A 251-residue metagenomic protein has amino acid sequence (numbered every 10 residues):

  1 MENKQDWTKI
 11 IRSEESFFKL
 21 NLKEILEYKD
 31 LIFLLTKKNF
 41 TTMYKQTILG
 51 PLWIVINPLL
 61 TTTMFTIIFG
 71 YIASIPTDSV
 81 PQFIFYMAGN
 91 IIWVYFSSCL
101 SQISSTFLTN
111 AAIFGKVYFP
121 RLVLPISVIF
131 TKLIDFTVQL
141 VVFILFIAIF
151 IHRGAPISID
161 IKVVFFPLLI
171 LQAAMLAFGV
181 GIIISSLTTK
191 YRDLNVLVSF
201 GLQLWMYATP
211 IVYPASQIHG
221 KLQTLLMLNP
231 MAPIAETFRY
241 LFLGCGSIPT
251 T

Functional and structural regions predicted by a protein language model:
M1-T251: Hydrophobic transmembrane alpha-helices and immediately adjacent juxtamembrane helices of multi-pass inner-membrane
